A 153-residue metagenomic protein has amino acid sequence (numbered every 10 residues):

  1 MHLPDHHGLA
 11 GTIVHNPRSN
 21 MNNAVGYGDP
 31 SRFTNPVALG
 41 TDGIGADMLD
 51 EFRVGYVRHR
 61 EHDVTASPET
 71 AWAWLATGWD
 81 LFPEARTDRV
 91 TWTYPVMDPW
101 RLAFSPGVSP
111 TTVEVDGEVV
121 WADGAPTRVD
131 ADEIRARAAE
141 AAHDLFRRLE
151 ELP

Functional and structural regions predicted by a protein language model:
M1-L49, H59-P68: Active-site core of metal-dependent hydrolases
I13, F52, G117: Conserved, mostly hydrophobic/aromatic
E51-G55, G78: Buried hydrophobic packing segments
R53, H62, T127-V129: Single-residue recognition of alpha-helix boundary sites
V57-R60, D80: A broad detector of the eukaryotic-type serine/threonine protein kinase catalytic domain
A71-P153: Active-site microenvironment of metallo-dependent hydrolases
